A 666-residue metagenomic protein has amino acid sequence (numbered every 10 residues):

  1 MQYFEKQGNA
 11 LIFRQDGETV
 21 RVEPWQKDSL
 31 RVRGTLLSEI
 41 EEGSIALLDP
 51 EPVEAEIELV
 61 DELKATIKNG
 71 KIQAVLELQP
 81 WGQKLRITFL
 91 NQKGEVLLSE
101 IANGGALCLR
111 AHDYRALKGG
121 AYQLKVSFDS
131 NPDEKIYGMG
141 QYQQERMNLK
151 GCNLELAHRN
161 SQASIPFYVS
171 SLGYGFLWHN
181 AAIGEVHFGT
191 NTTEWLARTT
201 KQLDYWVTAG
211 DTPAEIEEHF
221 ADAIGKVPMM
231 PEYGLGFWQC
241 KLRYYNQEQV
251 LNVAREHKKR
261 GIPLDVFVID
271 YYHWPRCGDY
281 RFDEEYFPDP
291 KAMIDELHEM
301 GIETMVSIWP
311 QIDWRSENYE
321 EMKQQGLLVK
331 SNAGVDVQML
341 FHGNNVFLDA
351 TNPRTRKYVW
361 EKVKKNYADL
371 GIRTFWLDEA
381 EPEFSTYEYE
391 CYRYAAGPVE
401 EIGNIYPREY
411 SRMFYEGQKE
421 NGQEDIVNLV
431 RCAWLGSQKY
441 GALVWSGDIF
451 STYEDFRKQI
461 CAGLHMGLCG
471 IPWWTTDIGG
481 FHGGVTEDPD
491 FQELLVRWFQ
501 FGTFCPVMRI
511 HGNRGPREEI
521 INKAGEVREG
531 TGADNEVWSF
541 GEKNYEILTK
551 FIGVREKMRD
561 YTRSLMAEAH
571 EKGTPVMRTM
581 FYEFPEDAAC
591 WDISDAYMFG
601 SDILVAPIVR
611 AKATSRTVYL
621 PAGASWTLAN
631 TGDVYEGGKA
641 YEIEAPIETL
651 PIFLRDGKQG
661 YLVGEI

Functional and structural regions predicted by a protein language model:
M1-G234, C240-L242, Q247-R255, V266 (+8 more regions): N-terminal accessory segment at the very beginning of proteins
V22, K71, F167, H257 (+8 more regions): Conserved, mostly hydrophobic/aromatic
S29, Q73, R86, P166-F167 (+22 more regions): Beta-sheet entry/capping signal
V75-L76, Y271-W274, E285-L340, Y387 (+8 more regions): Active-site-proximal helices and loops of the catalytic beta/alpha 8
K93, Y415-G417, N421-I426, A433-W445 (+2 more regions): Catalytic core of carbohydrate-active enzymes
N180, Q239, V268-H273, I308-S316 (+7 more regions): Short, solvent-exposed turn/loop segments enriched in Gly/Ser/Thr/Pro and often Arg
D204-A209, G234-Q247, W274-P288, M339-W360 (+4 more regions): The substrate-binding groove and active-site-proximal loops of carbohydrate-active enzymes, especially glycoside
P228-Y392, Q438: Aromatic-lined carbohydrate-binding/catalytic grooves of carbohydrate-active enzymes
